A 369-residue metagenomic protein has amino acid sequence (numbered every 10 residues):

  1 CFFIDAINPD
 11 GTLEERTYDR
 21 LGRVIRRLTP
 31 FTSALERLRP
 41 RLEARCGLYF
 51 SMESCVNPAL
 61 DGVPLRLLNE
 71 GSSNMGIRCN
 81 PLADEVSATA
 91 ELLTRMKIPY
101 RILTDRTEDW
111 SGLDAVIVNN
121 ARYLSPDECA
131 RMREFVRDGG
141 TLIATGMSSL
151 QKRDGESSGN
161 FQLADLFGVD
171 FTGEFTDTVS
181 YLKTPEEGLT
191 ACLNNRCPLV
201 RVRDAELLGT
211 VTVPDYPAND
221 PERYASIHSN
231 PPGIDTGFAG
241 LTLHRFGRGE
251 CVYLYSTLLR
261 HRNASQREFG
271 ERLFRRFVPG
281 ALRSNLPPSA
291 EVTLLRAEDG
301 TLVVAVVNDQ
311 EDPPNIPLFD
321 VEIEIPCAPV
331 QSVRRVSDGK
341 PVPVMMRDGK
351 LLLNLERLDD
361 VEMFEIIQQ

Functional and structural regions predicted by a protein language model:
C1-Q369: Carbohydrate-binding surfaces of carbohydrate-active enzymes
